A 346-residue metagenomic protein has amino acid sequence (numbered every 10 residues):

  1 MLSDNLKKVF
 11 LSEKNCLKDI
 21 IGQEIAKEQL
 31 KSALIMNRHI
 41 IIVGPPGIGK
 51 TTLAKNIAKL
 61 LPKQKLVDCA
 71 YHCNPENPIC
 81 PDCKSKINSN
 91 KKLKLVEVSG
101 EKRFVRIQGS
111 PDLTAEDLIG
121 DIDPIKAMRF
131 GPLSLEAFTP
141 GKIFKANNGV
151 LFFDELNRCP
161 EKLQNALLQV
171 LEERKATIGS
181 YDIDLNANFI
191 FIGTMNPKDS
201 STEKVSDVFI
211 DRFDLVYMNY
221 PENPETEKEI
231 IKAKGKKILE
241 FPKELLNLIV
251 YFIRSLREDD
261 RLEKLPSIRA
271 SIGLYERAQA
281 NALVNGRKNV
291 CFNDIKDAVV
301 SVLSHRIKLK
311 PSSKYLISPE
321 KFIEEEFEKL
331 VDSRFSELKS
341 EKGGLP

Functional and structural regions predicted by a protein language model:
L2-E203, V208-V216, Y220, E337-P346: Conserved ASCE/P-loop NTPase catalytic core
S3, S200-K204, L215-S267, V284-K288 (+3 more regions): Conserved C-terminal "switch" segment of AAA+ ATPases
I20-E24, G47, Q108, N157 (+4 more regions): Conserved phosphate/pyrophosphate-binding and hydrolysis machinery centered on Walker-type P-loop NTPases, extending
E28-Q29, T52, A187, E244-Y251 (+3 more regions): Amphipathic alpha-helical interaction segments
M36, I40, R254-L262, I272-V290 (+1 more regions): AAA+ ATPase "lid" subdomain C-terminal helix
T52, L283-P346: C-terminal engagement/docking regions of AAA+ P-loop ATPases
